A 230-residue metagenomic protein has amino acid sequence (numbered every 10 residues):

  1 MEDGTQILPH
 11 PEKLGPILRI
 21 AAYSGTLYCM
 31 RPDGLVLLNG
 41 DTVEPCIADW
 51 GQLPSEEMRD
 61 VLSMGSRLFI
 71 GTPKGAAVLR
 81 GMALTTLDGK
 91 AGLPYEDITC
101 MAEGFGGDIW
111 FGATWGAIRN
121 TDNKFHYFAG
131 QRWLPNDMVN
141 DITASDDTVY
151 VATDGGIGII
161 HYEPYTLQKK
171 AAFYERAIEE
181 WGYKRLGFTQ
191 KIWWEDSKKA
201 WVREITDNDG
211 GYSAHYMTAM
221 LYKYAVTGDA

Functional and structural regions predicted by a protein language model:
M1, T26, P32-V36, P73-A77 (+2 more regions): Loop/turn residues immediately N-terminal
E2-G4, N39-T42, L79-A83, N120-K124 (+1 more regions): Short loop/turn segments that connect beta-strands within beta-propeller blades
I7-S24, P45-M64, D88-G106, A129-S145: Short coil-to-beta transitions that initiate beta-strands within beta-rich domains
T26-C29, R67-I70, D108-F111, T148-V151: Conserved beta-propeller blade signature
D137-Y165: Blade-level signature of beta-propeller repeat domains, shared across WD40, Kelch, NHL, RCC1 and BNR/Asp-box propellers
A152, E204-T218: Aromatic- and histidine-enriched alpha-helix N-cap/loop-to-helix transition segments that scaffold the rims
H161-N208: Low-complexity, Ser/Thr/Pro/Gly-enriched N-terminal "stalk/linker" regions
A214-D229: Well-ordered alpha-helical scaffold segments within catalytic/enzyme domains
